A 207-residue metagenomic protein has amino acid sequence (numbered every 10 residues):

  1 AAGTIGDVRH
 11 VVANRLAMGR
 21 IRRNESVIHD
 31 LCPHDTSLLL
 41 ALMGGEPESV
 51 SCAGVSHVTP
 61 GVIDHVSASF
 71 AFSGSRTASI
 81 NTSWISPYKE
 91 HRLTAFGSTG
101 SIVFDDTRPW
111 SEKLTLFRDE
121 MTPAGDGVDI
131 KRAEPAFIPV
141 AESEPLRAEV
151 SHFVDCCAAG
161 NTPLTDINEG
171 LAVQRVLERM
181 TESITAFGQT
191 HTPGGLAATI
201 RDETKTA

Functional and structural regions predicted by a protein language model:
A1-R20: A contiguous active-site-proximal alpha/beta segment in oxidoreductase catalytic domains
G6-V8, P47, G160: A general structural motif
H10-A13, C52, L116: Hydrophobic/anchoring residues in structured secondary elements
L16-Y88, R92-T94, N168: Rossmann-like dinucleotide-binding domain that binds NAD(P)(H)
D35-L39, R147-S151, Q174-E178: A general structural signal for well-ordered alpha-helical segments in protein cores
H57-P60, G74-E149, D166, G195 (+1 more regions): NAD(P)-dinucleotide binding in Rossmann-like oxidoreductases
S73, H152-A207: C-terminal helix-rich "cap/oligomerization" subdomain common to oxidoreductases
